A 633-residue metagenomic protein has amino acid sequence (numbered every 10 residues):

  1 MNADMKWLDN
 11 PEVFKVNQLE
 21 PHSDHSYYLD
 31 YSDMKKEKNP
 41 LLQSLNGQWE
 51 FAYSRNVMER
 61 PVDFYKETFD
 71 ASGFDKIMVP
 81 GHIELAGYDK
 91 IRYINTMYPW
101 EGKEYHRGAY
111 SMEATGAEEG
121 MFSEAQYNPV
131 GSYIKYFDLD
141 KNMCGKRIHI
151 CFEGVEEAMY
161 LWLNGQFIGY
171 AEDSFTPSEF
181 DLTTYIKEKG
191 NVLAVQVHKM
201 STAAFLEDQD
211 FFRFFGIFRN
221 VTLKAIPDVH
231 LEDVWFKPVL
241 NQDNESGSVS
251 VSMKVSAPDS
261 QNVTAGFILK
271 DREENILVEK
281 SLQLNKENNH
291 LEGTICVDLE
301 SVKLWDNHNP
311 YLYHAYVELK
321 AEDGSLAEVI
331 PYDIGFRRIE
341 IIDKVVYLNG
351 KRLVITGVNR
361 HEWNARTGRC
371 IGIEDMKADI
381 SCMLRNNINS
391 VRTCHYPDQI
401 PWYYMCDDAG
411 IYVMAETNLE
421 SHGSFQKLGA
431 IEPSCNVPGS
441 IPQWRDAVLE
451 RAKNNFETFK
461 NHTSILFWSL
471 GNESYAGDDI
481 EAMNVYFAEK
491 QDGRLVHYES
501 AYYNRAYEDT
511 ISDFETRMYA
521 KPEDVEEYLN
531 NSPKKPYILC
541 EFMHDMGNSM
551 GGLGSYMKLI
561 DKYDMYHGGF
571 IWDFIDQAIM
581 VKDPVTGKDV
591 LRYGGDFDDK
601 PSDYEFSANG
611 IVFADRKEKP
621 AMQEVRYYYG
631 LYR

Functional and structural regions predicted by a protein language model:
M1-Y110, V192, Q196, M557 (+4 more regions): Accessory carbohydrate-binding/adhesion or oligomerization-edge regions at the termini of glycan-active proteins
N2-P21, K35-K36, E50-S54, H82-A86 (+6 more regions): Accessory beta-strand-rich segments of carbohydrate-active enzymes
E37-P61, T68, M78, E84-A86 (+7 more regions): Substrate-binding clefts and catalytic carboxylate motifs of secreted carbohydrate-active enzymes
G81-L139, M143-C151, E157-W162, G169 (+6 more regions): Active-site-adjacent substrate/metal-binding segments within catalytic domains of carbohydrate-active enzymes
M143-K146, I186-G190, L299-L312: Short glycine/proline/serine/threonine-rich loop/turn segments at secondary-structure transition edges
L161-L163, S246-L284, G293: Beta-strand-rich binding/interaction modules
D228-P258, E624-R633: Surface beta-strand/loop "capping" patches
E232-V239, G247-S250, E328, C382-R385 (+3 more regions): Active-site region of glycoside hydrolase catalytic domains
